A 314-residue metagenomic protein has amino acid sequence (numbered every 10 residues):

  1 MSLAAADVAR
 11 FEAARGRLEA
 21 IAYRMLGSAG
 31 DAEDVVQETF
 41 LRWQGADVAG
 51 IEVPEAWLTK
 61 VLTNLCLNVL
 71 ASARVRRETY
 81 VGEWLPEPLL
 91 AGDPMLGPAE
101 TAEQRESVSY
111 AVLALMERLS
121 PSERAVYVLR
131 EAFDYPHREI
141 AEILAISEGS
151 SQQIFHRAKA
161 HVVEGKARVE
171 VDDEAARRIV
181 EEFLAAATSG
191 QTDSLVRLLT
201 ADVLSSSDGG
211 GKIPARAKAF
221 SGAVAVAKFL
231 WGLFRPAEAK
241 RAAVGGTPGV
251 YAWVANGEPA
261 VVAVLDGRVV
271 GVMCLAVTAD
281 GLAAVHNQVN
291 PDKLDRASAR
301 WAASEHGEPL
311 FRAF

Functional and structural regions predicted by a protein language model:
M1-S194, L198: Active-site-adjacent scaffolding segments
A49, G267-R268, V289-D292: A short acidic/small-residue loop/turn micro-motif
F183-A186, V196, G281, E308 (+1 more regions): N-terminal regulatory/sensing modules of transcriptional regulators
A201-G245: A solvent-exposed, acidic/Ser-Thr-rich amphipathic alpha-helical stretch
K228-E238, P248-A252, G257, V262-L265 (+1 more regions): Flexible loop/N-cap segments at domain edges
V262, V269-V272, A284: Extended, amphipathic alpha-helical stalk segments that mediate dimerization and serve as stator/scaffold rods within
A276-A283: Short, solvent-exposed coil/turn segments at beta-strand boundaries
Q288-F314: Low-complexity, intrinsically disordered terminal/linker segments enriched in charged and Gly/Pro repeats
